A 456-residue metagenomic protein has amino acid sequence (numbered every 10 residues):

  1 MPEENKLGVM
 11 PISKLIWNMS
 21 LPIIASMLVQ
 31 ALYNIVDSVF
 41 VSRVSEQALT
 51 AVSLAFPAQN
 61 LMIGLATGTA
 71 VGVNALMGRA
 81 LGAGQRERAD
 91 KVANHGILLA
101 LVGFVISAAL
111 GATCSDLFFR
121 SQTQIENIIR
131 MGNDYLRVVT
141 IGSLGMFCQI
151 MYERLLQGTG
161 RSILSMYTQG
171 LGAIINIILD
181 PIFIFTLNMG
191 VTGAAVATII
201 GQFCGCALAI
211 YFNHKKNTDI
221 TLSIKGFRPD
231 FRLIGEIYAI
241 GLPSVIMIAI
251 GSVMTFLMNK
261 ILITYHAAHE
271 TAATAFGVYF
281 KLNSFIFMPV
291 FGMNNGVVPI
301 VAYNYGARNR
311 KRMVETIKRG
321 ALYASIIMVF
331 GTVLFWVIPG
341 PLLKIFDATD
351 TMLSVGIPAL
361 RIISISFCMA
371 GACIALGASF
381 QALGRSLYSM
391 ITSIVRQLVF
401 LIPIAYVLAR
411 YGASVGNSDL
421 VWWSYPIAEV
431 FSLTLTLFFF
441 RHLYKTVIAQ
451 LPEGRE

Functional and structural regions predicted by a protein language model:
M1-S20, M77-L144, T186-L242, V301-S366 (+1 more regions): Short alpha-helical transmembrane segments in multi-pass integral membrane proteins
I23, M27, V39, A75 (+16 more regions): Transmembrane alpha-helix boundary and packing residues in multipass membrane permease domains and related
I23-A75, V139-M146, G235, A239-Y303 (+4 more regions): Transmembrane helix-bundle signature of multi-pass secondary active exporters and lipid flippases
L32-I35, R43-E46, A80-A83, G158-T159 (+5 more regions): Helix-loop interface residues and adjacent transmembrane-helix termini in multi-pass membrane transporters, primarily
L49-A109, M146-S165, A275-P339, A370-T392: Small-residue-rich hydrophobic transmembrane alpha-helices
A70, V139-Q157, S165-A173, A194-A209 (+4 more regions): Short runs within selected transmembrane alpha-helices of multi-pass transporters and secretion channels
N176-I177, Q397-P403: Aromatic-anchored segments of alpha-helical transmembrane domains
I374, F400-Y411: Transmembrane alpha-helical segments of integral membrane proteins
